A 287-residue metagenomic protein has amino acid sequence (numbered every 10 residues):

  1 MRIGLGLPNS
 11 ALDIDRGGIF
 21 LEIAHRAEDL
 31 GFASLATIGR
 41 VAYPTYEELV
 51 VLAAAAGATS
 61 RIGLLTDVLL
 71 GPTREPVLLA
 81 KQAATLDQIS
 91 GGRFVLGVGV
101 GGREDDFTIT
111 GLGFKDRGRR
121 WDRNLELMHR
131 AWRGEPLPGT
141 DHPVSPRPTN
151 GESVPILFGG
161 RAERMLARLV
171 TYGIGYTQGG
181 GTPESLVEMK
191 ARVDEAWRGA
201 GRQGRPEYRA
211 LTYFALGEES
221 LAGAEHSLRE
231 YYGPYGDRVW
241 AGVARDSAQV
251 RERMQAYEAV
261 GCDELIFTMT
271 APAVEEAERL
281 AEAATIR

Functional and structural regions predicted by a protein language model:
M1-R287: Active-site-adjacent structural elements that line small-molecule/cofactor binding pockets in enzymes
